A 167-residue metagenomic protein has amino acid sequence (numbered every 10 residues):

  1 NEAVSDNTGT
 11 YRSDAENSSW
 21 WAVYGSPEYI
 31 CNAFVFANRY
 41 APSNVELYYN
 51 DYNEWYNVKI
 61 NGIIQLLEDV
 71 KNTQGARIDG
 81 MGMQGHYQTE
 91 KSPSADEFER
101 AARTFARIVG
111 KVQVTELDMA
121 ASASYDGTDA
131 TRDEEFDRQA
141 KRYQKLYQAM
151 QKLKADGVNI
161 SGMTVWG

Functional and structural regions predicted by a protein language model:
N1-V45, Y49-I64, K91-R100, D129: Active-site cleft segment of glycoside hydrolase catalytic domains centered on the general acid/base Glu
T10-N17, P42-S43, K71-R77, T128 (+1 more regions): Intrinsically disordered, low-complexity coil segments
S18-V23, A33, I78, Y147-Q148 (+1 more regions): Extended, compositionally biased low-complexity polar/Lys-Gly-rich tracts and adjacent boundary/linker regions are
R39-Y40, V45-Y52, I64-P93, E99-T128: Aromatic- and acid-rich polysaccharide-binding/catalytic face of secreted or lumenal carbohydrate-active enzymes
K59-V70, F98-A101, A140-M150: Short, acidic/polar
H86, V112-L117, F136-G167: Substrate-binding cleft of secreted/luminal carbohydrate-active enzymes
A121-R142: Outer-membrane beta-barrel translocator/channel fold
